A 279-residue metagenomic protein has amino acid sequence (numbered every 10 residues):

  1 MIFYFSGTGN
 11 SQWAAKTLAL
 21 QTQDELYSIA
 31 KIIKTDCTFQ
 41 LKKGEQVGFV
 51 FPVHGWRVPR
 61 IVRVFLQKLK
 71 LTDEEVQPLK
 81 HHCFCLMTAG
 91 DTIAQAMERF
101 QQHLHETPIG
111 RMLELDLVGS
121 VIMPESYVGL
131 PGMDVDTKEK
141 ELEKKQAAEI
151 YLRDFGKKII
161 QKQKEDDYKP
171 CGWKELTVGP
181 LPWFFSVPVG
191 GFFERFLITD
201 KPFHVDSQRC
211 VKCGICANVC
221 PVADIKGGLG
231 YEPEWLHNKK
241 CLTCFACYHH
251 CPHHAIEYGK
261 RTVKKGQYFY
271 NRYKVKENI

Functional and structural regions predicted by a protein language model:
I2, S6-W13, L20-I33, K42-F51 (+4 more regions): FMN-binding flavodoxin-like domain, especially the glycine-rich phosphate-binding loop
T35-C37: Short acidic active-site motifs
L181-V222: Acidic, Ser/Thr-rich low-complexity intrinsically disordered segments
V205, V211, I215-L236, K240-L242 (+1 more regions): Iron-sulfur cluster-binding cysteine motifs and their immediate structural context in ferredoxin-like electron-transfer
